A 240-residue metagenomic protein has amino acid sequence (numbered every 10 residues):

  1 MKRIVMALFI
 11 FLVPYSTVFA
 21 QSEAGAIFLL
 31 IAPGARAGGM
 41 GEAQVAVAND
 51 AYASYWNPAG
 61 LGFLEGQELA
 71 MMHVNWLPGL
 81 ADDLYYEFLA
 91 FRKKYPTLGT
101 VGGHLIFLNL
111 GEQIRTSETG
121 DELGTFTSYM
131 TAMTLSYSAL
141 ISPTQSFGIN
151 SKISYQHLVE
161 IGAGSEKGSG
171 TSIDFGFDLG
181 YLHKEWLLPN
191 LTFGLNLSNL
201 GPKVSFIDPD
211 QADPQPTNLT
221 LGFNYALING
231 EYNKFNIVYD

Functional and structural regions predicted by a protein language model:
M1-I4, P143-T144: Positively charged n-region of N-terminal signal peptides that target proteins for export
R3-V5, S22-E23: Short, basic/polar N-terminal leader/transit segment immediately after the initiator methionine
I4-Y15: Sec-dependent N-terminal signal peptides
Y15-Q21: Bacterial Sec-dependent signal peptides at the C-terminal "C-region" and cleavage site
Q21-D240: Subset of outer-membrane beta-barrel
